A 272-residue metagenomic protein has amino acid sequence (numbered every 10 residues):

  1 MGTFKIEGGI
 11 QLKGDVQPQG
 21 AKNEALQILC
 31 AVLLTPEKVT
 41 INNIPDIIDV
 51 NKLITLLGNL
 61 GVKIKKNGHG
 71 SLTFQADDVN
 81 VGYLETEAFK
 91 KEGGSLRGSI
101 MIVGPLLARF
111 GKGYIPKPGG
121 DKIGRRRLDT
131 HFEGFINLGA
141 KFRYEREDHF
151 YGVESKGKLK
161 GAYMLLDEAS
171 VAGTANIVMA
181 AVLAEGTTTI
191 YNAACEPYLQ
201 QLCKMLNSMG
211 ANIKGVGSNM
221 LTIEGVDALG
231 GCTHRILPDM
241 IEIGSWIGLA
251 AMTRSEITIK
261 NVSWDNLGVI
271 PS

Functional and structural regions predicted by a protein language model:
M1-S272: Short, structured segments at the rim of ligand-binding sites
